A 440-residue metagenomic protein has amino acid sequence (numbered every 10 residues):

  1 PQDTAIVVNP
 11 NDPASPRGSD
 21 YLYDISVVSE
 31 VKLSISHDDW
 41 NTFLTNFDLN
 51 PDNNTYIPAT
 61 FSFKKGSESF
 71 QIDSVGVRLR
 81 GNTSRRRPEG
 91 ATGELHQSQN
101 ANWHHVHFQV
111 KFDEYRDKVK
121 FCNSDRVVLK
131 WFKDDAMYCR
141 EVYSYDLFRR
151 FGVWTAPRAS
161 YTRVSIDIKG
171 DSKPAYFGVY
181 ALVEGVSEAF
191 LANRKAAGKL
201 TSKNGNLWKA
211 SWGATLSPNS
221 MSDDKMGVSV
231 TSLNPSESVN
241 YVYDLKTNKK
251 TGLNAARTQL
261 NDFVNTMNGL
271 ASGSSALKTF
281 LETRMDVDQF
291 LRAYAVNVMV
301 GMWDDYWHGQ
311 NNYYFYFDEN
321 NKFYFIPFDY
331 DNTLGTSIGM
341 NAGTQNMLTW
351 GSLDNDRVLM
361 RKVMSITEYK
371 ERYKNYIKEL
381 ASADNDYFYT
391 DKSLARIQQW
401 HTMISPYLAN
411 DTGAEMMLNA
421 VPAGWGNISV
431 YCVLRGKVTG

Functional and structural regions predicted by a protein language model:
Q2-A293, G424-G440: Phosphate-handling architecture centered on phosphoinositide signaling
D20-L22, S26-V28, D39, Q99 (+2 more regions): Middle-to-C-terminal accessory/interaction subdomains
